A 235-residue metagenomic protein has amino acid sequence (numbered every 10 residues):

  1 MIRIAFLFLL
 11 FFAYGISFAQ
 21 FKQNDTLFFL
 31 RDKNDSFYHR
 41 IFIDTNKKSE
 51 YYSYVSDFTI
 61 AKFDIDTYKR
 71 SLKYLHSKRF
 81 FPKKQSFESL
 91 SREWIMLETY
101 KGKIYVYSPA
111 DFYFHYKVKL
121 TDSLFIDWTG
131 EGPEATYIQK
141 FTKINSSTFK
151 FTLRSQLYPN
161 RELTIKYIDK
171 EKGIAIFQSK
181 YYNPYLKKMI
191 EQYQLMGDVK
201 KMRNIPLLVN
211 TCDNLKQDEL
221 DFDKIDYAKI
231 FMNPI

Functional and structural regions predicted by a protein language model:
M1-T26: Bacterial Sec-dependent N-terminal signal peptides
D25-T26, D35-S36, T45, F58-T59 (+2 more regions): Coil residues (strongly favoring Ser/Thr
F29, M96, A135-N145, I165-Y167: A structural signal for short, hydrophobic beta-strand segments that form beta-sheets in beta-rich/all-beta domains
L30-Y52: N-terminal targeting signals for Sec/Tat export/insertion, comprising classic cleavable signal peptides
V55-K78, Y100, N145-I235: Calycin-type beta-barrel ligand-binding domains and close structural analogs
L75-A110, D226, F231-P234: Tryptophan-anchored aromatic micro-motifs
T99, W128-G132, R154: Surface loops and adjacent helix of pleckstrin homology
I104-F149: N-terminal glycine/threonine-rich, aromatic-flanked beta-hairpin/loop signature
